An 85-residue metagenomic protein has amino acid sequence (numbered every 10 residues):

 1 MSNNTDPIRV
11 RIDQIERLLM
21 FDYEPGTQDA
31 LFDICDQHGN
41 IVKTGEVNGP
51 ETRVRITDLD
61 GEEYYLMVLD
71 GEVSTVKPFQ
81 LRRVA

Functional and structural regions predicted by a protein language model:
M1-P7, R11, F21, M67-A85: C-terminal tail/sorting-segment detector
I12-M20, T27: Short coil/turn motif common to extracellular beta-sandwich-like domains
E24-A30, L59: Short proline/glycine-enriched turn/loop motifs at strand-loop junctions of beta-rich domains
D33-I34, V68: Hydrophobic beta-strand positions
C35-I41, Y64: Short, glycine-anchored, charge-dense loop/turn motifs used at functional sites
I41-K43, T75: Residue-level detector of beta-propeller blades
K43-G49: Short beta-strand segments within Ig-like beta-sandwich modules, predominantly Fibronectin type-III
G49-E72: Short, surface-exposed loop/turn motifs with a glycine/proline- and acidic-biased composition
